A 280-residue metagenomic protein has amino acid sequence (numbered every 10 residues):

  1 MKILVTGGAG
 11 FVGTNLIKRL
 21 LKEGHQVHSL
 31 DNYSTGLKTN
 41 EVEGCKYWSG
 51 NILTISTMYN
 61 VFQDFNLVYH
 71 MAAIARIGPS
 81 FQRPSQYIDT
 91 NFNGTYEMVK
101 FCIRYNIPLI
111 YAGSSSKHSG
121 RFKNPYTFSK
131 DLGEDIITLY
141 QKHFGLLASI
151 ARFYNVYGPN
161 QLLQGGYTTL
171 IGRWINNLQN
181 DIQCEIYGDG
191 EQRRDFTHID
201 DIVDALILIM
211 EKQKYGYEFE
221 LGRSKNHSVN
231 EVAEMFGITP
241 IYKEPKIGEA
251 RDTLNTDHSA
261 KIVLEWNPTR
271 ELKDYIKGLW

Functional and structural regions predicted by a protein language model:
M1-V156, W266, L279: N-terminal Rossmann-like NAD(P)+-binding domain of SDR-like oxidoreductases, especially those catalyzing
N15, R83, F101, N177-D181 (+1 more regions): Generic structural signal for alpha-helix termini and adjacent loop/cap motifs
G36-K38, G120, P159-N160, V229 (+1 more regions): A short beta-to-alpha transition loop/helix N-cap that caps and shapes the active-site region
T39-V42, Q161-G166, E231-A233, T253-L254: Short aromatic-enriched loop/helix-cap "lid" or pocket-rim segments at secondary-structure transitions that line
S56, G78, S85, Y96 (+7 more regions): Residues in well-ordered alpha-helical elements
M98, I137, W174, S259-I262: Structural element of the ATP-grasp superfamily
P125-T127, D131, D135-R194, I199-M210 (+2 more regions): NAD(P)-dependent short-chain dehydrogenase/reductase
Q179-W280: C-terminal substrate-binding subdomain of Rossmann-fold SDR/epimerase-dehydratase oxidoreductases
